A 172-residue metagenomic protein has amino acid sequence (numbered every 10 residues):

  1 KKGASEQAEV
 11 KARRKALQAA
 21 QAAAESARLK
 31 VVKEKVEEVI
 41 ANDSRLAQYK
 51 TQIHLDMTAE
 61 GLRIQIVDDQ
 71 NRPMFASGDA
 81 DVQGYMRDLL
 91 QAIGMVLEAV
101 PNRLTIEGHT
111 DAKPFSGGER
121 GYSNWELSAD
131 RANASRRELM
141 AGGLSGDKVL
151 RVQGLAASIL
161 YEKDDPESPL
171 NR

Functional and structural regions predicted by a protein language model:
K1-R63, D68-P73: Juxtamembrane linker/hinge segments adjacent to a transmembrane helix in small membrane proteins
A23-K35, V67, M74-L89, L97-R103 (+1 more regions): Periplasmic OmpA-like peptidoglycan-binding domain that tethers envelope proteins to the cell wall
